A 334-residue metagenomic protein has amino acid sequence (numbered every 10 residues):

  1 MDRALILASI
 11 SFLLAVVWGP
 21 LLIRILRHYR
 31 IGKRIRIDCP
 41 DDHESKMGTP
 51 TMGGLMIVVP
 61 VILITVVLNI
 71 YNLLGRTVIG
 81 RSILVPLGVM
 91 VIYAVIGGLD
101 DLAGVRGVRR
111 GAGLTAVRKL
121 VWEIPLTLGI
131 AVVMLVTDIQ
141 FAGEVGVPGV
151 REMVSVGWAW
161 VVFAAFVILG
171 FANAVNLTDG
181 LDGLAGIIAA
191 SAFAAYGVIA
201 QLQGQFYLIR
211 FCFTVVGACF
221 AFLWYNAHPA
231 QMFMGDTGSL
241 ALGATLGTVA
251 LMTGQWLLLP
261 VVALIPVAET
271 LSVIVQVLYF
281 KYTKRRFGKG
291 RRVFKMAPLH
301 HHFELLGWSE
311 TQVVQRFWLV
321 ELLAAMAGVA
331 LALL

Functional and structural regions predicted by a protein language model:
M1-L271, A327-G328, L334: "…together with the soluble PPM/PP2C metallo-phosphatase catalytic core" -> "…together with the soluble PPM/PP2C
P20-L21, R27-R36, I265-R316: Membrane-proximal soluble regions of multi-pass membrane proteins
Q312-L331: Final/C-terminal transmembrane alpha-helix of multipass membrane proteins
